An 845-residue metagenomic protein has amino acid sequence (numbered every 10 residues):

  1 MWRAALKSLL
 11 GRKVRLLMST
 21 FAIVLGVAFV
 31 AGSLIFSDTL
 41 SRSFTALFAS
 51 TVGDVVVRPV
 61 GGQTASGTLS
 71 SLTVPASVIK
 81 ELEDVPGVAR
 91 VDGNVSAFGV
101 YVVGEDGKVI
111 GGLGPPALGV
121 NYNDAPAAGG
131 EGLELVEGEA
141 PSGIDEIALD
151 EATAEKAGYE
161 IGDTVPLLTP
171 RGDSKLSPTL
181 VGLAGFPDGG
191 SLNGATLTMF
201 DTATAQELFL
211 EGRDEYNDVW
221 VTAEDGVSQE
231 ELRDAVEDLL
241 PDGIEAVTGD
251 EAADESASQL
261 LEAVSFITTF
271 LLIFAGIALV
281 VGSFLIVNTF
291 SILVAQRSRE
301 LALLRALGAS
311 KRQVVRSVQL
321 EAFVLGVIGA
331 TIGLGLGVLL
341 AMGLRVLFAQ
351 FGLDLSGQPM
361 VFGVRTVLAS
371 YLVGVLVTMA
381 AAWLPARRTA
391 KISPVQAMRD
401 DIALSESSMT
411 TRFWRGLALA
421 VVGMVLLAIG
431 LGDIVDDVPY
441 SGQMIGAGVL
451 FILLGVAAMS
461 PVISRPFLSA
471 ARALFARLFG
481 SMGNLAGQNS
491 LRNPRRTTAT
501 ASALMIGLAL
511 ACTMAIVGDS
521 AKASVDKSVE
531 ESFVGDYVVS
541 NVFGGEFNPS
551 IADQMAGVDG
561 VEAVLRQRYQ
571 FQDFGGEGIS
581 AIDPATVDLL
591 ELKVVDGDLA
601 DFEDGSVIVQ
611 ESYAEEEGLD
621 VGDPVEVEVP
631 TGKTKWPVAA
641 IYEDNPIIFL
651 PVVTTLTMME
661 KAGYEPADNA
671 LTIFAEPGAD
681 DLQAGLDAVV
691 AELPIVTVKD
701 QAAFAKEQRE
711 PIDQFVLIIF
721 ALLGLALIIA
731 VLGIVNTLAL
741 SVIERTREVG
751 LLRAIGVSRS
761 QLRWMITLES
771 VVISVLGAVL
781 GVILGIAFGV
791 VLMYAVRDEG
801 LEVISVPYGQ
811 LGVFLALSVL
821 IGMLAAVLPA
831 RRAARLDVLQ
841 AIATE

Functional and structural regions predicted by a protein language model:
M1, S8-R15, A275, G282-G326 (+4 more regions): Interfacial "coupling" helices/loops that link adjacent transmembrane helices in transporter permeases
W2, L6, G11-S19, I23-V280 (+3 more regions): Membrane transport/envelope proteins' first extracytoplasmic loop
G11-M18, F266-T269, R365, A369-A381 (+3 more regions): Alpha-helical transmembrane segments, especially those used as permease/efflux helices and single-pass anchors
V27-V57, S291, A341-A349, G430-V449 (+5 more regions): Alpha-helical transmembrane segments
S66-S70, G446, L450, G455-V456 (+4 more regions): Juxtamembrane segments of multi-pass membrane proteins
F290, F323-D354, T366-K391, V422-I434 (+4 more regions): Small-residue-rich transmembrane alpha-helices
K391-S407, A834-E845: Short cytosolic juxtamembrane segments of multi-pass membrane proteins
T497, A501, R566, D668-F674 (+2 more regions): C-terminal transmembrane helical bundles of large multi-pass transporters and their helix-start/helix-kink determinants
